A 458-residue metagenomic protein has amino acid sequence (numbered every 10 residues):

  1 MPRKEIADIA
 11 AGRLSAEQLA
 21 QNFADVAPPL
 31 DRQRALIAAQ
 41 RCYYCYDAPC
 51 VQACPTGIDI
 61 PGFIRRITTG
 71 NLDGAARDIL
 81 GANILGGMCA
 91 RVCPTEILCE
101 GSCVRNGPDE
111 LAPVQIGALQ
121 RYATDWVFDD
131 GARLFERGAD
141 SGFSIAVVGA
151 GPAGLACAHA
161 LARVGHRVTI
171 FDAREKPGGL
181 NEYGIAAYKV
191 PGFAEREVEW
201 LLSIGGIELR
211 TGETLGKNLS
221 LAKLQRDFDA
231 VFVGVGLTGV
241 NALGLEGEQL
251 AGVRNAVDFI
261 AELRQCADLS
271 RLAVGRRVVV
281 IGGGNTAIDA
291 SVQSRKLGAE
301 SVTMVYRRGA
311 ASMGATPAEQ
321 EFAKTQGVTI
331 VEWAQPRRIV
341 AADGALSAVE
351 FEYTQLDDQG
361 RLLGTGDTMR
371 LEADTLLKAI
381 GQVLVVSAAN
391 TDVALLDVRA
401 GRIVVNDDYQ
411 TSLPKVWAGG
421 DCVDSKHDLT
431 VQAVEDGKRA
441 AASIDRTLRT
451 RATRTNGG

Functional and structural regions predicted by a protein language model:
Q52, G57-R137, L202, T211 (+1 more regions): Glycine/serine-rich phosphate-binding loop and adjoining beta1-alpha1 elements at the start of nucleotide-handling
I84, G151-P152, K176, G284-T286 (+1 more regions): Residue-level detector of alpha-helix initiation sites
Y122-A139, E199-K217, V240-L297, V398-S412: Glycine-rich dinucleotide-binding loop and its adjacent helix/turn
A139, S144-V148, E195-L245, R338-E350 (+2 more regions): Feature captures the FAD/FMN-dependent oxidoreductase FAD-binding
S144-T169, A287-R295: N-terminal Rossmann-like FAD-binding beta1-loop-alpha1 element of flavoenzymes
I170-S203, E208-R210, S291-R338, A452-G458: Rossmann-like dinucleotide-binding cores of NAD(P)H-dependent redox enzymes
Q249-G275, Q359-H427: FAD-site-proximal beta/loop scaffold in flavoenzymes
A290, C422-R451: A conserved FAD-binding loop/helix module that cradles the flavin
